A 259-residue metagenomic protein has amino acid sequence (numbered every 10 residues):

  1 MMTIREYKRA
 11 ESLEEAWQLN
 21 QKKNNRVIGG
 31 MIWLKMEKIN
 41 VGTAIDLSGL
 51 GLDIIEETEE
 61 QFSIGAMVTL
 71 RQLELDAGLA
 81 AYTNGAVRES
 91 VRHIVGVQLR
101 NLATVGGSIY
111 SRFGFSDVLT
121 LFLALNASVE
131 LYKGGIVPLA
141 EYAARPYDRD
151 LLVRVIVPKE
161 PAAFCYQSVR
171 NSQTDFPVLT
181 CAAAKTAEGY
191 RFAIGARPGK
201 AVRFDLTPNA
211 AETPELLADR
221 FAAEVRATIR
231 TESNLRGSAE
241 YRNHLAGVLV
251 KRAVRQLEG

Functional and structural regions predicted by a protein language model:
M1-G259: C-terminal structural segment of proteins
